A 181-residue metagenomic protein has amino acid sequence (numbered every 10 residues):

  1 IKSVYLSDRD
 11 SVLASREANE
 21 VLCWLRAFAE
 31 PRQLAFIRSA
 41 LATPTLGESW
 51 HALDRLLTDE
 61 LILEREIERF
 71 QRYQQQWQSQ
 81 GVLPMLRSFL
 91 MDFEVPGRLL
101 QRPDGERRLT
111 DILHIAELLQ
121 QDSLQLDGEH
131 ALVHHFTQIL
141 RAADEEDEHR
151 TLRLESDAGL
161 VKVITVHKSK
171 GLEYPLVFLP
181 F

Functional and structural regions predicted by a protein language model:
I1-A42, W50-D54, R72-Q75, G81-L179: Conserved motor-region signature of P-loop NTPase helicases/translocases
D59-Q76: Accessory alpha-helical DNA-binding modules that contact the DNA backbone or grooves
